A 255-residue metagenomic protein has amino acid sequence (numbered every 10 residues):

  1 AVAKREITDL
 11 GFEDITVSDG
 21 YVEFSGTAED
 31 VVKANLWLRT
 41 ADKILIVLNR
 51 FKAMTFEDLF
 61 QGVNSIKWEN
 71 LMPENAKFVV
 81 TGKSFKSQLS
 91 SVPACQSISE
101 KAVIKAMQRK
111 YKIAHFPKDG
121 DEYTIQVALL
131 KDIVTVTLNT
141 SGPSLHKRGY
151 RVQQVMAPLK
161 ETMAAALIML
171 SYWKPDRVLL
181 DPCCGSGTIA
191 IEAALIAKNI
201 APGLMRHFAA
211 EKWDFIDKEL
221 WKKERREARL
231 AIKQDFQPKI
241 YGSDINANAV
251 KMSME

Functional and structural regions predicted by a protein language model:
A1-Y123: Non-catalytic nucleic-acid substrate-recognition regions in nucleic-acid-modifying enzymes
I7, V80, V127, L167 (+1 more regions): Residue-level signature of catalytic and energy-coupling elements of molecular machines, predominantly ATP/GTP-dependent
D19, L129-K131, S186: A generic beta-sheet turn/junction motif
K83-F85, L145-Y150, I232-Q234: Short glycine/proline-rich turn/loop motifs
P117-D119, Q126-A128, I232: Replace "in large, NTP-powered and nucleic-acid-processing enzymes" with "in large, NTP-powered factors and other
I125-S141: C-terminal edge-of-domain segments
V136-L170: SAM-dependent Rossmann-like transferase core, predominantly class I methyltransferases with a strong bias toward
L159-E255: Conserved S-adenosyl-L-methionine
